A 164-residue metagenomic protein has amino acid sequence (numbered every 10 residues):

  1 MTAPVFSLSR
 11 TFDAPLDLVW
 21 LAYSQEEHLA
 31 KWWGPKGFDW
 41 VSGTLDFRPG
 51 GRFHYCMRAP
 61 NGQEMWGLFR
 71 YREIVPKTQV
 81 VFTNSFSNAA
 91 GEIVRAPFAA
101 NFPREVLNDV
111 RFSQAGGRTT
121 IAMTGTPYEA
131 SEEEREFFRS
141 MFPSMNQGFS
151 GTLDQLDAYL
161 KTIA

Functional and structural regions predicted by a protein language model:
M1-D39: Hydrophobic ligand-binding cavity/cleft-lining segments
T2, F47, N61-M65, A99-R104 (+1 more regions): A generic structural micro-feature
V5-S7, W40-S42, E64-F69, R104-N108: Short, surface-exposed coil-to-beta transition loops
D13, I74-P76, A115: Structural motif
V19, L29, F53, Y71 (+4 more regions): Hydrophobic pocket/interface hotspot
S42-R95: Glycine-rich portal/gate segments that line the openings of hydrophobic small-molecule binding cavities
E92-Q147: Beta-strand/loop substructures that line and gate deep hydrophobic ligand-binding cavities in soluble
A158-A164: Short, highly charged C-terminal tails/helix-capping segments
